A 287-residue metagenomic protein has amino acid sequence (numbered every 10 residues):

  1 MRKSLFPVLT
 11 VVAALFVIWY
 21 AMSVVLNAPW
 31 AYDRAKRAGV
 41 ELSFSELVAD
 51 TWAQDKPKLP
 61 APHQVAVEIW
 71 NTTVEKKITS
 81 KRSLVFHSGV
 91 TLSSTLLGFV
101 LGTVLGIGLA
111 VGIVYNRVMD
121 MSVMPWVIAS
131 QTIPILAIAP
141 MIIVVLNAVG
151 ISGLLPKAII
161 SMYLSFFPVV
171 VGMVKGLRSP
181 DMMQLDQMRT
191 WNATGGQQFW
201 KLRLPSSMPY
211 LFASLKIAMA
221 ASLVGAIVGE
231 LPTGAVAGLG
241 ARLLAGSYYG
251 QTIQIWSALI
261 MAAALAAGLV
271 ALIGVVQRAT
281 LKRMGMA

Functional and structural regions predicted by a protein language model:
M1-A31: N-terminal signal-anchor/first transmembrane alpha helix
A28-V100: Periplasmic/extracellular loop-to-transmembrane helix junction in inner-membrane transport proteins
V85-L97, D120, V127-S130, M208 (+3 more regions): Alpha-helical membrane-interface segments at transmembrane helix boundaries
L97-V127: Transmembrane-helix boundary motif in ABC transporter permease subunits
M124-P168, K175-G176: Generic hydrophobic transmembrane alpha-helix motif, especially the helices
I159-M162, G196-V228, S257, M261 (+1 more regions): Transmembrane alpha-helices
V169-L211, L243: Short cytoplasmic-facing helical segments at TM-TM junctions of multi-pass membrane proteins
R178, S257-A287: C-terminal transmembrane helix and the adjacent membrane-cytosol boundary/short C-terminal tail of inner/organellar
